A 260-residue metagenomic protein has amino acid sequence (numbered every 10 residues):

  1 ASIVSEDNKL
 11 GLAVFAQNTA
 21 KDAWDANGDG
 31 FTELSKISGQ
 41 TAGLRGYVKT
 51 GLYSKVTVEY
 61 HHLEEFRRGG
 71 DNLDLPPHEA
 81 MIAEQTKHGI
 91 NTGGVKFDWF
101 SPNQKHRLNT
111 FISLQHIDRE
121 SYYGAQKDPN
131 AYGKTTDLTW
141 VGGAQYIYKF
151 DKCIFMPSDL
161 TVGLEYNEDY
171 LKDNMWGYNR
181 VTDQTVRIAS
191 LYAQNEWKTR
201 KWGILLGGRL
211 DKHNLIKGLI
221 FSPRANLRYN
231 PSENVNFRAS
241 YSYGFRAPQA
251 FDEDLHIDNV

Functional and structural regions predicted by a protein language model:
A1, L10, Q40-L44, G89-V95 (+4 more regions): Hydrophobic, lipid-facing positions within transmembrane beta-strands of outer-membrane proteins
A1, L12-A16, L44-G46, V58-Y60 (+5 more regions): Membrane-embedded beta-strand positions of outer-membrane beta-barrel proteins
I3-D7, V48-L52, G94-N103, A144-C153 (+3 more regions): Outer-membrane beta-barrel proteins
V4-E6, L34-S38, A83-G89, K134-L138 (+4 more regions): Short sequence motifs at beta-strands and strand-loop junctions characteristic of Gram-negative outer-membrane
S5-D7, A16-D22, H62-F66, S101 (+7 more regions): Transmembrane beta-strands of outer-membrane beta-barrel pores
N8-L12, D22, L52-V58, F66 (+4 more regions): Repeated loop/turn-to-beta-strand initiation elements of outer-membrane beta-barrel proteins
K21-T41, K49, Y53-L108, L114-D137: Flexible loop and strand-edge segments within Gram-negative outer membrane beta-barrel domains
F155-T161, E165, N174-V260: Structural signature of Gram-negative outer-membrane beta-barrels, strongest in the C-terminal barrel of TonB-dependent
